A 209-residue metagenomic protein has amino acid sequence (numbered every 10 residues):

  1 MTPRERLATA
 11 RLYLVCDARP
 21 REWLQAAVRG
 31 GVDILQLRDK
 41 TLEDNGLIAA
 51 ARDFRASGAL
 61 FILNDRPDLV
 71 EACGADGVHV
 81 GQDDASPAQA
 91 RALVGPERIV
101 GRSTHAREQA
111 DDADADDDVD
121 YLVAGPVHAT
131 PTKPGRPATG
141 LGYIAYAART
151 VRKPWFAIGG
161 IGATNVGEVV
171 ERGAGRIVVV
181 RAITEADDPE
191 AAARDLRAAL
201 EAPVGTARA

Functional and structural regions predicted by a protein language model:
M1-P87, A92-D120, R136-T139, Y146-W155 (+2 more regions): Conserved N-terminal beta1-alpha1 strand-loop-helix module at the mouth
L37, P131, V178: Residue-level signal for pocket-adjacent positions within structured domains
V70, H128-K133: A short acidic, helix-capping loop that chelates divalent metal ions and anchors anionic groups
D120-V127: Non-cysteine beta-strand/loop elements that form the S-adenosyl-L-methionine
H128-A129, I161-A163: Short acidic/polar capping segments at secondary-structure boundaries
